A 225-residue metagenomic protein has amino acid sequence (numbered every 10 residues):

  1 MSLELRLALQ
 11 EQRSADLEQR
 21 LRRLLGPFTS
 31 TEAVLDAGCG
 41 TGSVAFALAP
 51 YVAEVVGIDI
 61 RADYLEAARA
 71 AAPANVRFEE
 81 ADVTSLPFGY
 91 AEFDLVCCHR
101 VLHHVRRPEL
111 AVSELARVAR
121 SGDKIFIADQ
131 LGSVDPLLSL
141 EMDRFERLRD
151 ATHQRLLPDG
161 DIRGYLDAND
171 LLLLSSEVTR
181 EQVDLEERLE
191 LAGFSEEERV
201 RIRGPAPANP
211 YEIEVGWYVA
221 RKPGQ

Functional and structural regions predicted by a protein language model:
M1-E32, S43-A47, D63-A67, A71 (+1 more regions): Conserved class I S-adenosyl-L-methionine
E32-G38: Conserved class I S-adenosyl-L-methionine
T41-S85: Class I SAM-dependent methyltransferase SAM/SAH-binding core
C97: A conserved beta-strand element that flanks and buttresses the S-adenosyl-L-methionine
E109-S121: A short glycine-rich, Lys/Arg-flanked "PGG" loop and its adjoining helix->strand segment in the class I
F126-L148: Conserved class I S-adenosyl-L-methionine
Q154-D170: Short alpha-helix
L172-Q225: Conserved Class I S-adenosyl-L-methionine
